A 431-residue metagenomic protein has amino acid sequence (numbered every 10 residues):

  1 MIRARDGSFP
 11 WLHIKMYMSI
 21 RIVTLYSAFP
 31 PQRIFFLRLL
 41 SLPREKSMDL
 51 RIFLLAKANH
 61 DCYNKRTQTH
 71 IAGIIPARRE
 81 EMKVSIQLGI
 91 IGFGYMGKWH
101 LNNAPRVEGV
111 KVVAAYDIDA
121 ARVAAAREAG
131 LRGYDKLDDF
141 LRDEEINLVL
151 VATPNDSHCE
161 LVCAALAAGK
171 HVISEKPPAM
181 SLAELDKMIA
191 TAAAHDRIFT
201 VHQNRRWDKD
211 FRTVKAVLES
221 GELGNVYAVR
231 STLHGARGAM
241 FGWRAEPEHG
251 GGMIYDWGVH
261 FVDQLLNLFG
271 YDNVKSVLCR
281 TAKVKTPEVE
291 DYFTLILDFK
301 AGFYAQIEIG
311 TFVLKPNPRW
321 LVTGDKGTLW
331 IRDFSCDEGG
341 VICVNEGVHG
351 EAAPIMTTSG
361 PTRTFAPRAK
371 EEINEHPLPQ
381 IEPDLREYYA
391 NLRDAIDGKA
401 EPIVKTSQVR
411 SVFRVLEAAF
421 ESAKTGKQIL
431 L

Functional and structural regions predicted by a protein language model:
K15, T24, D49-I52, A56 (+3 more regions): Short, positively charged and aromatic/hydrophobic N-terminal segments
Y63, H100, G133-T191: Beta-loop-alpha module in the N-terminal Rossmann-like domain of NAD(P)-dependent dehydrogenases, especially those
Y63, R78, M82, L148-V151 (+2 more regions): C-terminal helix-rich "cap/oligomerization" subdomain common to oxidoreductases
P76-A129: N-terminal Rossmann-like dinucleotide-binding module
K187-N204, N225-R230: Rossmann-fold dehydrogenase core element
N204, K326-V404: C-terminal glycine/acidic-rich active-site capping loop/insertion
R205-T286, G426: Predominantly a Rossmann-like dinucleotide-binding segment in NAD(P)-dependent oxidoreductases
